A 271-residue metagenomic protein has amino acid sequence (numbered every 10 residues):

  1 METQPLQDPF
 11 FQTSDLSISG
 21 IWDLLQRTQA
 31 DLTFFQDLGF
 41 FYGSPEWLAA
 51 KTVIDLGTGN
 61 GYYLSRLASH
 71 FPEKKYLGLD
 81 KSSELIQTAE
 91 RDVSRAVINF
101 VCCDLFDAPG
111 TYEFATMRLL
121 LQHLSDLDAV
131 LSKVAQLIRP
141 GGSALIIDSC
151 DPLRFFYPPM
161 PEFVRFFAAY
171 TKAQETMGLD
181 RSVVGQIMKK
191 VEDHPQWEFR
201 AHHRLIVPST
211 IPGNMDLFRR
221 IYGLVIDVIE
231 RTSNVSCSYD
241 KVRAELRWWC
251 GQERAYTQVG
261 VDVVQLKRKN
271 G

Functional and structural regions predicted by a protein language model:
E2-Q36: Class I SAM-dependent methyltransferase Rossmann-like catalytic core, especially the SAM/SAH-binding loop
T28-A50, R66: Conserved alpha-helix/loop element of class I SAM-dependent methyltransferases that forms part of the SAM/SAH-binding
I54, N60-D107: Class I SAM-dependent methyltransferase SAM/SAH-binding core
T116: A conserved beta-strand element that flanks and buttresses the S-adenosyl-L-methionine
Q122-H123: A short His-aromatic
D128-P140: A short glycine-rich, Lys/Arg-flanked "PGG" loop and its adjoining helix->strand segment in the class I
L145-M215: Conserved catalytic/acceptor-binding region of the Class I
E198-N270: Conserved Class I S-adenosyl-L-methionine
